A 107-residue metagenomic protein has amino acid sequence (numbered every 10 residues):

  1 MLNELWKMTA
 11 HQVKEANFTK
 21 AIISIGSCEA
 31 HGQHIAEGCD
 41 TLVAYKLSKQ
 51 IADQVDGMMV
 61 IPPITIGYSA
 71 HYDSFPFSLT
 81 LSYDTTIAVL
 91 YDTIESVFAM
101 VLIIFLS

Functional and structural regions predicted by a protein language model:
M1-I103: N-terminal catalytic or cofactor-binding beta/alpha core of small enzyme domains
